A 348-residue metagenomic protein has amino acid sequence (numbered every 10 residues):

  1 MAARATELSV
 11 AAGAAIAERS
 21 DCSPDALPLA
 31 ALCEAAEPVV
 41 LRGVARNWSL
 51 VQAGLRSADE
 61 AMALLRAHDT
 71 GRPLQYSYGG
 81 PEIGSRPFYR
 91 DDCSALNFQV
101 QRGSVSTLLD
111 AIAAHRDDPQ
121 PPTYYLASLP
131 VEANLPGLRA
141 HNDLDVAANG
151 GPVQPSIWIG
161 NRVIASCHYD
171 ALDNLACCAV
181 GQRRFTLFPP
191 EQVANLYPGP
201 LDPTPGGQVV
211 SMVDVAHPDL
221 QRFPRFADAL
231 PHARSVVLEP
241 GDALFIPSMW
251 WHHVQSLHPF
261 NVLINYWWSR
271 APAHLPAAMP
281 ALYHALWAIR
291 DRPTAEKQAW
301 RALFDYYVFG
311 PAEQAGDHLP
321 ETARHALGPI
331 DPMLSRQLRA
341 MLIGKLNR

Functional and structural regions predicted by a protein language model:
M1-A243, W251-R348: N-terminal accessory scaffold of Fe(II)-dependent oxygenases
